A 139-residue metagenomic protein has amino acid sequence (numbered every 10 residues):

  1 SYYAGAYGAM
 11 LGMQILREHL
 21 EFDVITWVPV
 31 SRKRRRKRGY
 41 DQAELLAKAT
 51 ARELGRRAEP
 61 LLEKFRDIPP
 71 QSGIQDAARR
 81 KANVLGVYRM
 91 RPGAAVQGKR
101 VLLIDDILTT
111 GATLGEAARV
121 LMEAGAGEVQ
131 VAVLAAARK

Functional and structural regions predicted by a protein language model:
S1-L103, A112-K139: Conserved PRPP/pyrophosphate-binding segment of the phosphoribosyltransferase/PRPP-pathway fold
